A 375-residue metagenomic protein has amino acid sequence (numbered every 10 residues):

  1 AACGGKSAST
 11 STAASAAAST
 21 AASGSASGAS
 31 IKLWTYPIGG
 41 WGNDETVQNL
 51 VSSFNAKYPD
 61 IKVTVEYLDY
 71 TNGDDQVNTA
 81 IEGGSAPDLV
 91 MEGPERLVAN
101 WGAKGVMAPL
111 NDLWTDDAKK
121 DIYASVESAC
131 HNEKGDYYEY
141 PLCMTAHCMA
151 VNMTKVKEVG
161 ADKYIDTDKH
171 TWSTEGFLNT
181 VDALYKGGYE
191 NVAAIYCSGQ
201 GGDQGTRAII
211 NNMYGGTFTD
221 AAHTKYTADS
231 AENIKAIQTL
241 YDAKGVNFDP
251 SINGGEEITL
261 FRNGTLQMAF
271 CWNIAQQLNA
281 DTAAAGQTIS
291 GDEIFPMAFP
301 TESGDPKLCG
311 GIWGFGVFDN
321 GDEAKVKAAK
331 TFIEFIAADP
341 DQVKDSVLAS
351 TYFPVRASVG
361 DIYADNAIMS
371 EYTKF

Functional and structural regions predicted by a protein language model:
C3-A99, A103-K104, T115-K119, K163 (+3 more regions): Conserved N-terminal structural module of periplasmic/extracytoplasmic solute-binding proteins
A18-S25, G93-C148, K157, E175-L178 (+2 more regions): Hinge/lid segment of periplasmic solute-binding proteins
Y36, N43, V51, A99 (+2 more regions): Extracytoplasmic/periplasmic substrate-binding proteins
S53, M107, A275-Q277, D281-A284 (+1 more regions): Mature extracytoplasmic/periplasmic domains
Y67-Q76, E95-R96, T171-G176, D249-N263: Short helix-initiation/N-cap motifs at beta->coil->alpha
P109-Y123, D166-H170, A193-Y196, G216-K235 (+3 more regions): Short, solvent-exposed loop/beta-turn-alpha elements that line the ligand-binding surface or hinge of extracytoplasmic
E133-L142, H147, S173-K225, L266: Extracytoplasmic/periplasmic solute-binding protein
L178-Y185, A222-I252: Glycine-centered hinge/linker elements that transmit conformational signals in sensory and ligand-binding systems
